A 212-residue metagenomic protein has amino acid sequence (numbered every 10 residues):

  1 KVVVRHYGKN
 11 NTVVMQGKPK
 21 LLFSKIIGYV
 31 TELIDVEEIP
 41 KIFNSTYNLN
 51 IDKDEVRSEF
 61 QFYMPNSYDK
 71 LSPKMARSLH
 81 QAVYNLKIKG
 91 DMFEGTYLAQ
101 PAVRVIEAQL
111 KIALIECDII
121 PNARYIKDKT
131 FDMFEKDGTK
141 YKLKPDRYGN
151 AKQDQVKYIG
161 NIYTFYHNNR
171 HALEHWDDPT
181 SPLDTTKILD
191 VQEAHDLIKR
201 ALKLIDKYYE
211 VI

Functional and structural regions predicted by a protein language model:
K1-I42: N-terminal accessory interaction module
F23, V30, I34-I42, L110-C117 (+2 more regions): Long, hydrophobic, amphipathic alpha-helical segments used as structural scaffolds
I34-G95: Charged alpha-helical initiation segments
K87-D91, L114, D118, D178 (+1 more regions): Short, flexible helix-adjacent loops and helix caps
F93-Q100, T164: Short, solvent-exposed positions on alpha-helices
L98-I119: Hydrophobic alpha-helical packing segments in soluble, helical-rich domains
A113-Y158: Flexible secondary-structure boundary motifs
K152-I212: Charge-enriched, short contiguous segments at helix-coil
